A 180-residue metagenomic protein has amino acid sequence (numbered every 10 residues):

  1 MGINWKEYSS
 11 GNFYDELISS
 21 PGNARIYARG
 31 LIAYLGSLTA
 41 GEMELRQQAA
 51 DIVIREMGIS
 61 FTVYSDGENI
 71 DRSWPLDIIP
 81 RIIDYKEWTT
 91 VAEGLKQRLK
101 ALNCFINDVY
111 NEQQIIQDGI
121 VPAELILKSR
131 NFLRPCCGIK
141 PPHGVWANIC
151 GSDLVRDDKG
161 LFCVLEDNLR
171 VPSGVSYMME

Functional and structural regions predicted by a protein language model:
M1-E180: Preference for protein termini
